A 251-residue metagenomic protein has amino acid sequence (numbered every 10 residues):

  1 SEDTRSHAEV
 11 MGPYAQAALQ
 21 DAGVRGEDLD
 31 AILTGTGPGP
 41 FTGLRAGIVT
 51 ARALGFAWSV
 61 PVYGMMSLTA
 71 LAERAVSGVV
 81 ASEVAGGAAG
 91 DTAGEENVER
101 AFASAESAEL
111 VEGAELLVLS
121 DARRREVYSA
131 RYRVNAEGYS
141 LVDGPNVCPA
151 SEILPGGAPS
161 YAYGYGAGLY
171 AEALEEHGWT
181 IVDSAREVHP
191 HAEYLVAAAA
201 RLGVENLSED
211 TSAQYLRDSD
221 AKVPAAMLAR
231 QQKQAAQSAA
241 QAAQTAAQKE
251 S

Functional and structural regions predicted by a protein language model:
S1-P38, K249: N-terminal beta-alpha supersecondary unit
E2-V10, F41, R45, V49 (+2 more regions): Residues at secondary-structure transition points
S6, P61-H189, D220: Surface "functional belts" at beta-alpha junctions
A18-A22, A57, A75-G78, A192-G203: Stable alpha-helical structural segments in soluble proteins, enriched in small hydrophobic residues
A22-E27, G55-M65, E83-V84, E106 (+1 more regions): Phosphate-handling active-site elements
L33-V62, S67: DPxDG-like acidic metal-binding loop motif
D183-S251: Acyltransferase
